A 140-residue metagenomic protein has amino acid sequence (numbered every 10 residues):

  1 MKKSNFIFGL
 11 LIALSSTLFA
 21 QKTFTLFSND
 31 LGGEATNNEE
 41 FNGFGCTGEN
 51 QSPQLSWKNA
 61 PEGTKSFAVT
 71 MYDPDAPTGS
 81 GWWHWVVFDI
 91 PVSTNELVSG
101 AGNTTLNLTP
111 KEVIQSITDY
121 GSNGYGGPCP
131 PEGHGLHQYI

Functional and structural regions predicted by a protein language model:
S4-L14: Sec-dependent N-terminal signal peptides
S16-A20: Sec/Tat signal peptide C-region and signal peptidase I cleavage site
Q21-I140: N-terminus-centered regions that define maturation/targeting leaders and the start of the first functional domain
